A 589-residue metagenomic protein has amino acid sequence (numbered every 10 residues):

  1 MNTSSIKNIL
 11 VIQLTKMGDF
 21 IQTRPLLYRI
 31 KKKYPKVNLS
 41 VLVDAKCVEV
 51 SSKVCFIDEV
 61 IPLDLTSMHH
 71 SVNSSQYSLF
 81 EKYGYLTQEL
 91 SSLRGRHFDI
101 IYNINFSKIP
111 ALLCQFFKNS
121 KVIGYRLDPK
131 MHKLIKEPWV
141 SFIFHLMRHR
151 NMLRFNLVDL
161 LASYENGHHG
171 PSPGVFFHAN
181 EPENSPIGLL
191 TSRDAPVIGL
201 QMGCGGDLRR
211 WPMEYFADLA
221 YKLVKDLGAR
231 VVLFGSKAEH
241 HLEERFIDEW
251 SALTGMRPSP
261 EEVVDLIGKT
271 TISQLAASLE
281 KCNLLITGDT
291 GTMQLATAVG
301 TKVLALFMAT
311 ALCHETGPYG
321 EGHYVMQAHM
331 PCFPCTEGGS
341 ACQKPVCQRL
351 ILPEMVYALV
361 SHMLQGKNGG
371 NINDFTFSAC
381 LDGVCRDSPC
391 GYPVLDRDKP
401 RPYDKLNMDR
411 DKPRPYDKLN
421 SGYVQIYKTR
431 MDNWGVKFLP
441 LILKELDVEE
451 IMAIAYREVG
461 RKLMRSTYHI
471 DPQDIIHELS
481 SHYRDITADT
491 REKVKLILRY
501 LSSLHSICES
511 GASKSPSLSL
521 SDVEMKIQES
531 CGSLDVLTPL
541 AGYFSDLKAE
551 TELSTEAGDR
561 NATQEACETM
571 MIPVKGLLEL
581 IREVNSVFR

Functional and structural regions predicted by a protein language model:
M1-K399, D404, D409-R589: Catalytic machinery of carbohydrate-active enzymes, primarily nucleotide-sugar-dependent glycosyltransferases
